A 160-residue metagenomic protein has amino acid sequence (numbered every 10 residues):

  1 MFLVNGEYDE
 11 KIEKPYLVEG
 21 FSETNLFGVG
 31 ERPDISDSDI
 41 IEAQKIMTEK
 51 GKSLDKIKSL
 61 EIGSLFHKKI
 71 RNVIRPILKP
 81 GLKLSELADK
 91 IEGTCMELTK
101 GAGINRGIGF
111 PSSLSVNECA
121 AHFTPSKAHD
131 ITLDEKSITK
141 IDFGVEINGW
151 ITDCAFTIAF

Functional and structural regions predicted by a protein language model:
M1-F160: Active-site neighborhoods and metal-handling regions in enzymes and metal-associated proteins
